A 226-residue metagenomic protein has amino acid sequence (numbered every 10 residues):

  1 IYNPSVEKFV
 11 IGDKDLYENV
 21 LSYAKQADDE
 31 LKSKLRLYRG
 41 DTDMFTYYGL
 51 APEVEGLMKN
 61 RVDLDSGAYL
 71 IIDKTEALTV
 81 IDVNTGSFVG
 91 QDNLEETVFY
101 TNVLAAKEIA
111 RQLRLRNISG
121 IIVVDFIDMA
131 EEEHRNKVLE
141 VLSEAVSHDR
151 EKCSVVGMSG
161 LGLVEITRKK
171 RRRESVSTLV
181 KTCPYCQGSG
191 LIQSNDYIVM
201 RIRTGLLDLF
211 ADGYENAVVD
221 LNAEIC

Functional and structural regions predicted by a protein language model:
I1-T75: Extended, charged alpha/beta regions that create polyanion-binding interfaces
L64-C226: Conserved glycine-centered short motifs in functionally critical loops
